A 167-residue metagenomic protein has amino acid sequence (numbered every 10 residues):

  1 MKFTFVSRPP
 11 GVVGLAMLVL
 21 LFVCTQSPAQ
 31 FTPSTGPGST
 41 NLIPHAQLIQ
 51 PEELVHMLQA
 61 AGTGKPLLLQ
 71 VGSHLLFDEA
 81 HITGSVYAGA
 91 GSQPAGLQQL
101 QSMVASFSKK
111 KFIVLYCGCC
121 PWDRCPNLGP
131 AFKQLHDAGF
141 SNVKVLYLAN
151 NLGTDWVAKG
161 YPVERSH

Functional and structural regions predicted by a protein language model:
K2-V6, G14, L18-L48, D78-H167: Rhodanese-like catalytic fold shared by cysteine-dependent sulfurtransferases and DSP/PTP-type phosphatases
H45-A60: A short, well-structured juxtamembrane/interface segment
L54, L67-G72, S85-A88: Short hydrophobic beta-strand that contains or immediately precedes a catalytic carboxylate
Q59-T63, S106-K109: Flexible, charged surface loops at secondary-structure boundaries
G62-L68, S141-N142: Short active-site oxyanion
L75: Active-site beta-alpha loop architecture of Rossmann-like, nucleotide-cofactor-dependent enzymes
